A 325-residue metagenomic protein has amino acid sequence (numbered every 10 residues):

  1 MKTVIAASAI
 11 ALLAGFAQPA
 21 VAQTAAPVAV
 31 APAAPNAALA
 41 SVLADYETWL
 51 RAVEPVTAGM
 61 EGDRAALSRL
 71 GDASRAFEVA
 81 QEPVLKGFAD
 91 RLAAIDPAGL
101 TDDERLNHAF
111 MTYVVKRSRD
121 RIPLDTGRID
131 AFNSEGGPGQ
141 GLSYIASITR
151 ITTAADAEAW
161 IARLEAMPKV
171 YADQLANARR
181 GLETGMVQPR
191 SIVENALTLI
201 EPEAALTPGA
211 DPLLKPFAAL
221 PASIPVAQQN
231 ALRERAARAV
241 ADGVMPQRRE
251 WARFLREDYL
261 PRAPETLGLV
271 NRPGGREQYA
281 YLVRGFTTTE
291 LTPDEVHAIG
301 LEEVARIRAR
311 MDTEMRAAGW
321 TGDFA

Functional and structural regions predicted by a protein language model:
M1-A22: Gram-negative bacterial Sec-dependent N-terminal signal peptides
Q23-A325: N-terminal maturation segment of proteins
